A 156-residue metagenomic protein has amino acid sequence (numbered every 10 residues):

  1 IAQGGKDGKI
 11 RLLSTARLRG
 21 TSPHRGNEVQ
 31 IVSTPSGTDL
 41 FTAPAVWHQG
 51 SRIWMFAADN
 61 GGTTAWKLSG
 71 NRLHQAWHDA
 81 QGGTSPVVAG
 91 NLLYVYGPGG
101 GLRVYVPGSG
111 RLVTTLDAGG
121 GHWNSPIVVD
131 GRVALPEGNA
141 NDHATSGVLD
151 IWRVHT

Functional and structural regions predicted by a protein language model:
I1-T156: Extracytoplasmic/lumenal domain signature
